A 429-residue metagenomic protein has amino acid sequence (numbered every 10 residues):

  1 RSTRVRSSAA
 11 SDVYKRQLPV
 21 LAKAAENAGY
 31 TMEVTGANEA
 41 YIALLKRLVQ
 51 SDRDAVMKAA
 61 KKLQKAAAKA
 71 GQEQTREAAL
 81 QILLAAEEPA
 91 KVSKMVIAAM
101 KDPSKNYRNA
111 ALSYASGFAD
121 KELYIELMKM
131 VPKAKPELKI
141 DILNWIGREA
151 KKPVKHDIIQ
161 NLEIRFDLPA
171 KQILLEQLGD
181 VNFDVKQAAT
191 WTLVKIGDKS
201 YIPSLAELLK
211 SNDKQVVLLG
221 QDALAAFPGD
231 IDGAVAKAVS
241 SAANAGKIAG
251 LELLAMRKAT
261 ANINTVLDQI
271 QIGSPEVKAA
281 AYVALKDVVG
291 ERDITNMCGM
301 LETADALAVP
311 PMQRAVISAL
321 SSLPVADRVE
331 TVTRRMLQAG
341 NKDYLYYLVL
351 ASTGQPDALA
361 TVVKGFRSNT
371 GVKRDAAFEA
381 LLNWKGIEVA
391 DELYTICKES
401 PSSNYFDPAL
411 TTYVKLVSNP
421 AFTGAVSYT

Functional and structural regions predicted by a protein language model:
R1-A10, Y14, Y428-T429: Single conserved hydrophobic/aromatic residue that forms the stacking wall/gate of nucleotide- or nucleobase-binding
T3, V34, R53, M57 (+7 more regions): Short, structured helix-loop boundary elements
S7-S11, A37, Y41, A79 (+12 more regions): Conserved hydrophobic register position within alpha-solenoid helical repeats
S11-D12, I42-K46, L84, S116 (+12 more regions): Structural signature of alpha-helical solenoid repeat scaffolds
K15-E26, Q50-K65, E88-K101, D120-P132 (+11 more regions): Amphipathic alpha-helical scaffolding segments comprising HEAT/armadillo-like alpha-solenoid repeats
M32-E33, G71-R76, N106-R108, E137-K139 (+10 more regions): Positions within the helices of HEAT/ARM-like alpha-solenoid repeats
